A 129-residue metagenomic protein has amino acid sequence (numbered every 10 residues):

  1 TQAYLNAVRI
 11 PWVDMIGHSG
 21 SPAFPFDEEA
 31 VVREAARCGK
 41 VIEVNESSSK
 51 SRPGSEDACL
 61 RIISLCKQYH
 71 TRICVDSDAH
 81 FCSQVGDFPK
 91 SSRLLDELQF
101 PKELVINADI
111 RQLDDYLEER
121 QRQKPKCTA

Functional and structural regions predicted by a protein language model:
L5, I10-V13, A23-A129: Charged catalytic cores and adjacent phosphate/nucleic-acid-binding surfaces used for phosphate/nucleic-acid chemistry
H18: Acidic/histidine-rich, metal-coordinating catalytic segments
